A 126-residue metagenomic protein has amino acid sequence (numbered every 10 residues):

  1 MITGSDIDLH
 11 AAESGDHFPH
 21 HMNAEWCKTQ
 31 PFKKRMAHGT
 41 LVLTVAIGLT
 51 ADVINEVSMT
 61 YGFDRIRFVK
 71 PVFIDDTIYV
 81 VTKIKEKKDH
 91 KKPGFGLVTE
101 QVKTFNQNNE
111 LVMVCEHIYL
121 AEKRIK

Functional and structural regions predicted by a protein language model:
M1-G62, R124-K126: Hot-dog-fold acyl-thioester-processing enzymes
K33, V69-K70: Short, surface-exposed secondary-structure edge patches
F63-F68: Short alpha-helix capping/helix-loop boundary micro-motifs
V72-T77, V81-K126: HotDog/MaoC-like acyl-thioester-processing domains
